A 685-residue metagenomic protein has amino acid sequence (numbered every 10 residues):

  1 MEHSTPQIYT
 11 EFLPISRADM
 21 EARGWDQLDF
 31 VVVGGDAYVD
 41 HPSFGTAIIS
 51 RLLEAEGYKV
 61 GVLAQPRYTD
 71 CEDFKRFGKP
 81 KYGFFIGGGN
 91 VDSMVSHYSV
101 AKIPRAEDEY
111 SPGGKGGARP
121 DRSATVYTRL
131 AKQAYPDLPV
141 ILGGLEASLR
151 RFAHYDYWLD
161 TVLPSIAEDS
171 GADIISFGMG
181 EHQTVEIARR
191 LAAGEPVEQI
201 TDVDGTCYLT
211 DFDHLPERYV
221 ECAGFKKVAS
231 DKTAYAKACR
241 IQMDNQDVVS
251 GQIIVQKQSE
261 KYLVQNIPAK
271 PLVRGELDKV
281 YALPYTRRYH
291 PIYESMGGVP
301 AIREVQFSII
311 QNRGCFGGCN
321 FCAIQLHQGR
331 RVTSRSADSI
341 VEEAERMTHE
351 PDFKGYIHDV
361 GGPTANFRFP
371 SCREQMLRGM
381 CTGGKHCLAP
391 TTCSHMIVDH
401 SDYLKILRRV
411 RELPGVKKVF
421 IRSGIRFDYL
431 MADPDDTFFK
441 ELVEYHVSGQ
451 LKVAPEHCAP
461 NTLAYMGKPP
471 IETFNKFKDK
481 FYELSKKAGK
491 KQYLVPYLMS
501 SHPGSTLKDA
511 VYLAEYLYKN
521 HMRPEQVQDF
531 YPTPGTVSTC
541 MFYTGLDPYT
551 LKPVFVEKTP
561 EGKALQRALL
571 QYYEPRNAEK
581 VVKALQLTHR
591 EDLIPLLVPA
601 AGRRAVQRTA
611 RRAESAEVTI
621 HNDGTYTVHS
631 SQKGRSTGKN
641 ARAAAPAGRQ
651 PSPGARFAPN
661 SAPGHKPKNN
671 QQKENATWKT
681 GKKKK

Functional and structural regions predicted by a protein language model:
E2-Q27, A37, A236-S308: N-terminal [4Fe-4S]-dependent radical SAM core
D19, G45, A64-Q258, Q265-N266: Glycine-rich beta-alpha loop elements in corrinoid/cobalamin-binding modules across cobalamin-dependent enzymes
V32, I48, R67-Y68, R346-V495 (+1 more regions): Conserved SAM/AdoMet-binding glycine-rich loop
D36, M296-A323, T348, Y356: N-terminal pre-triad scaffold of radical SAM enzymes
T69, E198-Q246, E260, A269-L272 (+5 more regions): Terminal amphipathic helices with adjacent charged low-complexity linkers/tails
D92-A101, L149-R151, E181-E186, T210-H214 (+6 more regions): Flexible glycine/acidic-rich beta-alpha junction loops that bind and position SAM and/or redox cofactors in anaerobic
D173, V280, C315, I340 (+3 more regions): Conserved, mostly hydrophobic/aromatic
T609-K685: Intrinsically disordered, Lys/Arg-rich low-complexity segments
